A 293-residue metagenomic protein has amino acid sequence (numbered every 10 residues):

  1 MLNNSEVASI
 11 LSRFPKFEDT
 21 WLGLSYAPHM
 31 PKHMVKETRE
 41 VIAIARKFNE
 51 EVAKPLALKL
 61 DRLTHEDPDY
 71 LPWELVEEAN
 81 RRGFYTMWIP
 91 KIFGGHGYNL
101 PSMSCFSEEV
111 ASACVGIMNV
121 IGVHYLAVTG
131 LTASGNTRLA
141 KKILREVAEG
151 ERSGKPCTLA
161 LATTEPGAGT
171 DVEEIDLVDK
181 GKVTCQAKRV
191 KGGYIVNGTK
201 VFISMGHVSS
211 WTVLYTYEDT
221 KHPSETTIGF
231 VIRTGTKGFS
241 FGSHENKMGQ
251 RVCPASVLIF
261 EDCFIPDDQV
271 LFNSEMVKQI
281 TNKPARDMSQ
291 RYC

Functional and structural regions predicted by a protein language model:
M1-G122, K142-E149: Amphipathic, small/basic residue-rich leader segments at the start of a protein or domain
L2, F241-C293: Glycine-rich beta->alpha junctions and the first turn(s) of the following alpha-helix
N49, G83, F106, V196-G198 (+2 more regions): Buried hydrophobic positions in well-ordered alpha/beta secondary-structure cores of metabolic enzymes
N119-E146, G169-V172: N-terminal glycine-rich flavin-associated loop
E149-L159: A glycine-rich helix N-cap at a beta->alpha junction
C157-K188: A gly/ser-rich beta-alpha-beta helix-loop segment of oxidoreductase catalytic cores
E174-V178, F202-S204, K221, K247-P254: Short Gly/Pro-enriched turn/cap motifs at secondary-structure boundaries
T199-F241: A short core secondary-structure module
